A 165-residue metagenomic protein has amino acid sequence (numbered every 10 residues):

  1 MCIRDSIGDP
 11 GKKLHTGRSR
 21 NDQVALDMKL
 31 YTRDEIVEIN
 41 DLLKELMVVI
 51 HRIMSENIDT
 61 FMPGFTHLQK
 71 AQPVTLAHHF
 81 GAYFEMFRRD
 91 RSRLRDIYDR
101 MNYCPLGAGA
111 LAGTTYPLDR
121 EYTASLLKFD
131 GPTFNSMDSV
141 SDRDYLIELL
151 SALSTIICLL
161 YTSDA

Functional and structural regions predicted by a protein language model:
M1-I3, Y161-A165: Conserved small/polar residues in nucleotide/adenosyl-binding loops
I3, L14, R120-A124: Generic structural signal of hydrophobic/aromatic residues within well-ordered alpha-helices of folded domains
I3-G8, R93-I97: Short, hydrophobic/aliphatic alpha-helical segments
R4-K12, K44-V49, M86: A conserved ligand/cofactor-binding region detector
G11-E35, F65-A82: Short His/Asp/Glu-rich catalytic/ion-coordination signatures at enzyme active sites or charged loops
R18-I58: Hydrophobic alpha-helical hairpins/lids featuring a short glycine-rich hinge
D22, D90, D164: Acidic active-site catalytic centers that drive phospho-/nucleotidyl reactions and related ester hydrolyses
I36, N40, V48, S55 (+2 more regions): Charged, flexible cofactor/metal-binding loops and thiol motifs
